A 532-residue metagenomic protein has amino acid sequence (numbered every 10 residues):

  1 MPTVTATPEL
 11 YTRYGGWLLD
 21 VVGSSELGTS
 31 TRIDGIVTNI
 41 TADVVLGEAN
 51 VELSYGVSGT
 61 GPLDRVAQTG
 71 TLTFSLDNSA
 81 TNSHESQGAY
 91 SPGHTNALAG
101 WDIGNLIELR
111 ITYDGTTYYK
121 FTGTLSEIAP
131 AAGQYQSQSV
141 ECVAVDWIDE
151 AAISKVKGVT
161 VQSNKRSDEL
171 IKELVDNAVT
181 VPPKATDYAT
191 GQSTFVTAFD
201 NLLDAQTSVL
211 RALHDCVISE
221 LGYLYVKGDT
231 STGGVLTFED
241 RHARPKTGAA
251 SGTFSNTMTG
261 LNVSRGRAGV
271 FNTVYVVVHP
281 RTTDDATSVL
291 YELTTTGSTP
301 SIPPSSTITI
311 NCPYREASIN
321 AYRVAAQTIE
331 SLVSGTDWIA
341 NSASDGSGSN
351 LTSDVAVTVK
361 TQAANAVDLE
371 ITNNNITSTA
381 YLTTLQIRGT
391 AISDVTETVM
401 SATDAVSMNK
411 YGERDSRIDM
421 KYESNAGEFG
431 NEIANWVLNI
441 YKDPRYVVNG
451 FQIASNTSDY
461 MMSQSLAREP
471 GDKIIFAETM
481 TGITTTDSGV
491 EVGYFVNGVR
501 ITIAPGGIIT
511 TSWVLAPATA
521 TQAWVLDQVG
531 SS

Functional and structural regions predicted by a protein language model:
M1-K165, E169, N177, D200-L221 (+5 more regions): Assembly/oligomerization scaffold segments
S139-A144, A151, V156-G158, S344-E432 (+1 more regions): Acidic, low-complexity/disordered segments
V181-G191, I218-L236: Short, well-structured beta-strand/strand-turn elements
G191-L202: Surface-exposed aromatic
D240-P245: Short edge-strand/loop segments of extracellular domains
V270-V278, I418-P444: Short, Φ-rich (hydrophobic/aromatic) sequence segments
T273-Y275, T287, Y291-L293: Polar, glycine-rich mid-to-C-terminal structural blocks that act as macromolecule-binding/assembly scaffolds
